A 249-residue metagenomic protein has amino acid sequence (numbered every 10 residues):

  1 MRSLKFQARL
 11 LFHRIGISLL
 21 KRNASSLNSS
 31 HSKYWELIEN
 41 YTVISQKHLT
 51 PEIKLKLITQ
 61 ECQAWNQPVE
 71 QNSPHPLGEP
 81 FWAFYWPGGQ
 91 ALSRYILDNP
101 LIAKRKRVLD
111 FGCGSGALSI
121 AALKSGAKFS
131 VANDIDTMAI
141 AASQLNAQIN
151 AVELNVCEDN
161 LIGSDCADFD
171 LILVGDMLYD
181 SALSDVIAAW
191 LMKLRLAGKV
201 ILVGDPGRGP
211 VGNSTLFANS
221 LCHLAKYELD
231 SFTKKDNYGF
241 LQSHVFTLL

Functional and structural regions predicted by a protein language model:
R2-W65: N-terminal auxiliary segments of SAM/dcSAM-dependent transferases
N66, P74-A83: A short glycine/serine-rich beta->alpha loop
E79-L97: Conserved SAM-binding loop and adjacent beta-strand
S93-V156: Conserved SAM/SAH cofactor-binding pocket of Class I
E158-G163: Conserved SAM/SAH-binding loop
S164-L171: A short acidic, Gly/Pro-enriched loop at the edge of an enzyme's catalytic core that lines a small-molecule cofactor
L171-S184: A short SAM/SAH-binding and catalytic strip from SAM-dependent methyltransferases
S184-V245: C-terminal substrate-binding/active-site "lid" region of AdoMet-derived donor-dependent transferases
